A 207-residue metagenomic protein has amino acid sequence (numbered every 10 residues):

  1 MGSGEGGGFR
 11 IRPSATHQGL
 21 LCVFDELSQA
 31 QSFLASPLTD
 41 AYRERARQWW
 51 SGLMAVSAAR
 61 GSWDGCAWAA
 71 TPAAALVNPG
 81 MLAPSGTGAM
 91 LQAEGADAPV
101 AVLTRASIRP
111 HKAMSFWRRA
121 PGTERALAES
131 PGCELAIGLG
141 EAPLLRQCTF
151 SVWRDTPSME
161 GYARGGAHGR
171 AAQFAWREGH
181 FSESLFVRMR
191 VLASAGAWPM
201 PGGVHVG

Functional and structural regions predicted by a protein language model:
M1-F9, S14-Q18, L27-F33, A46-G140 (+3 more regions): Short S/T/G/P-rich N-terminal loop/turn motif that feeds into the first structured element of a domain
L21-V23: Extended repeat-based interaction scaffolds and adjacent low-complexity, acidic/S/T/P-biased segments that form broad
L38-A46, G169-A172: A common structural junction motif
R146-Q173, G179-H180: Glycine/small-residue-rich hydrophobic helix-like segments
